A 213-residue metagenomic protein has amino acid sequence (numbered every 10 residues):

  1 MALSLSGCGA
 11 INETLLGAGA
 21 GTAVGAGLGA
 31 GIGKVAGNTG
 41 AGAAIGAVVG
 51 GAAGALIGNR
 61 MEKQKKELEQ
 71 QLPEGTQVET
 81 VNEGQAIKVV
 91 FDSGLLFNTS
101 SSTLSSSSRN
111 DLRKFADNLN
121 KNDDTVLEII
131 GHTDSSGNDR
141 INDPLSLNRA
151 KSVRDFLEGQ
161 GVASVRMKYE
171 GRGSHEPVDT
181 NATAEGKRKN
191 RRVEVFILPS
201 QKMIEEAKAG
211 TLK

Functional and structural regions predicted by a protein language model:
L3-G7: C-terminal motif of bacterial Sec signal peptides marking the signal peptidase cleavage site
G9-E69: Short, low-complexity, glycine-enriched hydrophobic/amphipathic alpha-helices that associate with lipid bilayers
M61-K88: Amphipathic, membrane-active segments
Q64, L68, S108-D111, F115 (+3 more regions): Stable alpha-helical elements in mature extracytoplasmic
P73, F97-I130, E158, R188 (+2 more regions): Periplasmic peptidoglycan-binding/anchoring modules of Gram-negative envelope and division proteins
E79-V81, A86-D92, L96, V126-I130 (+3 more regions): Soluble periplasmic/extracytoplasmic beta-strand elements of cell-envelope proteins
N82-R113, T133-R140: Short, solvent-exposed beta-strand/turn patches at coil↔beta or beta↔helix junctions that act as interaction loops
H132-E206: Periplasmic OmpA-like peptidoglycan-binding domain that tethers envelope proteins to the cell wall
